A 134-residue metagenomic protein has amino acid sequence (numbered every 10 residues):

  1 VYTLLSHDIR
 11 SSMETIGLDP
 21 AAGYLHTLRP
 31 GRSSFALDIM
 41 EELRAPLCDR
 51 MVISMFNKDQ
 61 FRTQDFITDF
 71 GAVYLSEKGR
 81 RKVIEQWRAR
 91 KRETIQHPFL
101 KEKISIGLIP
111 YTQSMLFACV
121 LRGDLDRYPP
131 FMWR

Functional and structural regions predicted by a protein language model:
Y2-R134: N-terminal intrinsically disordered, cationic/polar leader segments that include organellar targeting peptides
